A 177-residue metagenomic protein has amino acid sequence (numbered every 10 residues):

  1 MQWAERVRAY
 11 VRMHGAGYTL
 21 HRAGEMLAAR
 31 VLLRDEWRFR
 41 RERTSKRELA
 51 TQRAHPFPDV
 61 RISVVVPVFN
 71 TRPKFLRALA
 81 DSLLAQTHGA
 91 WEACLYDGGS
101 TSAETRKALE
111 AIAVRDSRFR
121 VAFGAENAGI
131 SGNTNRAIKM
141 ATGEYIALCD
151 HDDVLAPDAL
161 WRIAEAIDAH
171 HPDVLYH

Functional and structural regions predicted by a protein language model:
M1-R61: Non-catalytic membrane-proximal stalk/linker segments that position and tether the catalytic domains
V60-V65, E92: Cell-envelope/extracellular polymer assembly enzymes that use nucleotide-activated donors
A80-A90: Short, acidic, metal-binding catalytic loop of nucleotide-sugar glycosyltransferases
D97-A108, E126: A conserved acidic beta->alpha catalytic loop
G124-A141: Glycine-rich, basic loop-to-helix element that forms the pyrophosphate-binding segment of sugar-nucleotide handling
I146: Short aromatic/hydrophobic "clamp" motif used to bind/position activated sugar donors
D150-V154: The conserved acidic donor/metal-binding loop of glycosyltransferases
D158-H177: Conserved donor NDP-sugar-binding/catalytic core segment of glycosyltransferases
